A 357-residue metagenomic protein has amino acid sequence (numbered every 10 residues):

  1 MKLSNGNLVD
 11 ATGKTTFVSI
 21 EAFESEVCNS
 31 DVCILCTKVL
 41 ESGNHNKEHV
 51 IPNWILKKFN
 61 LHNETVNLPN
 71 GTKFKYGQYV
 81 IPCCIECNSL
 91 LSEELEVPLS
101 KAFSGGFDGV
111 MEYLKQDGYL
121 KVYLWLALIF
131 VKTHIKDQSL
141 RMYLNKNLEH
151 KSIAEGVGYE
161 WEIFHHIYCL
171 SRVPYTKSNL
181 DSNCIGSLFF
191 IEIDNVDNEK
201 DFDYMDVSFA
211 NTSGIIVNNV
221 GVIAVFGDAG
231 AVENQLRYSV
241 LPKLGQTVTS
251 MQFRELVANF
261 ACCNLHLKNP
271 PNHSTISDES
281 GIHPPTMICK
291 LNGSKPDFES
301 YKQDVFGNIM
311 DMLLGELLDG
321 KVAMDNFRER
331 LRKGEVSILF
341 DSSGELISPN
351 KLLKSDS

Functional and structural regions predicted by a protein language model:
M1, L8-V9, C84, L144 (+3 more regions): Extended hydrophobic/Leu-rich segments
M1-A102, G106-F107: An N-terminal structural lobe/cap that precedes and organizes the functional/catalytic core across diverse proteins
V32-K38, M111-Y113, S208-N211: Intrinsically disordered, low-complexity boundary segments flanking structured domains
C33-C36, V50, L126, I215 (+1 more regions): Generic structural hydrophobic/aromatic packing signal, biased to beta-strands
E41, P52, I135-K136, T249: Alpha-helix initiation/capping motif
L56-K57, L68-P69, G105-D108, L148-E149 (+2 more regions): Short, surface-exposed linear patches
E64, N70-E155: Internal, well-ordered alpha/beta segment that forms a basic, Gly-enriched binding/recognition surface
H150-S357: C-terminal, charged low-complexity interaction regions
